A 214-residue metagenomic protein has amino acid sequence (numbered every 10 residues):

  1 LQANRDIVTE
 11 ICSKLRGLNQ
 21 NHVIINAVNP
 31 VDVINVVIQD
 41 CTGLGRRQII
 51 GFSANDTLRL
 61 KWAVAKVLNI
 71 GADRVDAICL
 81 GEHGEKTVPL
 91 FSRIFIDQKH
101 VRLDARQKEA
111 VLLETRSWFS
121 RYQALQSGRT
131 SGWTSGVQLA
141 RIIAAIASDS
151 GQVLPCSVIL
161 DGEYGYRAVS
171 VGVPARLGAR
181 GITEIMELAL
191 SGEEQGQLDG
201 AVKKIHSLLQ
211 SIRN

Functional and structural regions predicted by a protein language model:
L1-K61: Rossmann-like NAD(P)(H) cofactor-binding subdomain of soluble oxidoreductases
C41-I50, D56-N214: C-terminal substrate-binding/catalytic lobe of Rossmann-fold NAD(P)-dependent dehydrogenases
